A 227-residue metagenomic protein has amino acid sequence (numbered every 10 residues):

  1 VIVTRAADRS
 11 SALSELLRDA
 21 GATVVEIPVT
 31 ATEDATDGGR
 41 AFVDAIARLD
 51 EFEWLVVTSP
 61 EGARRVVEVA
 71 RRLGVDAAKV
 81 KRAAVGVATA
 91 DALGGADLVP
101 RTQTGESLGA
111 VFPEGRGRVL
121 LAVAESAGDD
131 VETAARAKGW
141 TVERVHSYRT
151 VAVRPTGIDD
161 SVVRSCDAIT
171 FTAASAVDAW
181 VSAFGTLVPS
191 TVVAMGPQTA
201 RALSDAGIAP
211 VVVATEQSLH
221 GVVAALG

Functional and structural regions predicted by a protein language model:
V1-G227: Conserved beta-alpha
